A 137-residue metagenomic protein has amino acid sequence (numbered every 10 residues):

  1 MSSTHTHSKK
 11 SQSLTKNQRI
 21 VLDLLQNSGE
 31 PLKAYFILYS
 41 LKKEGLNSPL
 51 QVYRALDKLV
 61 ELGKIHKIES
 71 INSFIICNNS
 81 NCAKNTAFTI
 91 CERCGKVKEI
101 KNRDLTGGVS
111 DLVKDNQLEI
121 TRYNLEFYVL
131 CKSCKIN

Functional and structural regions predicted by a protein language model:
M1-D23: Short alpha-helical segments that sit at the start of domains
L14, N27-K33: Short capping segments at the starts of secondary-structure elements
I20-S28, S40, L62: Short amphipathic alpha-helical elements of helix-turn-helix/winged-helix folds
P31-L41: Short acidic, hydrophobic short linear motifs in intrinsically disordered regions
S48-P49: Short coil turns linking two alpha-helices in DNA-binding domains
V52-L62: Basic amphipathic alpha-helical segments that dock to polyanions
H66-K67, I71, I75-N137: Non-DNA-binding regulatory cores of transcription-related proteins, predominantly C-terminal effector-binding
